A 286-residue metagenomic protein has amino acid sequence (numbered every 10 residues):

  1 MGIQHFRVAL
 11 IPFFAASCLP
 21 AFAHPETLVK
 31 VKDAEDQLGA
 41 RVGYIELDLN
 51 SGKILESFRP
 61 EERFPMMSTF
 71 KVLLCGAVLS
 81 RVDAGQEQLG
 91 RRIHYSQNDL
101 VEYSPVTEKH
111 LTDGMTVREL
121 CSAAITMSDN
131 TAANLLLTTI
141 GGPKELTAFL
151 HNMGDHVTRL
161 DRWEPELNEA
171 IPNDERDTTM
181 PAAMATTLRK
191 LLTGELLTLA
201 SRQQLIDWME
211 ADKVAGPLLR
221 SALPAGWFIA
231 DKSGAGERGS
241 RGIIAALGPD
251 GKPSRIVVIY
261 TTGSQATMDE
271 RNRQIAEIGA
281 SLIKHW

Functional and structural regions predicted by a protein language model:
M1-L10: Bacterial N-terminal signal peptides that target proteins for export
A9-A21: Bacterial N-terminal signal peptides
H24-D36, L55, T138-T139, P143-K144 (+3 more regions): Structured C-terminal helix/loop/strand segments within mature extracytoplasmic catalytic/sensor domains
E35-F64: Short, conserved catalytic-motif segment at the N-terminal edge
R41, T116, N134-T193: Mid-domain, small-residue-enriched loop/turn segments at the edges of structured enzyme/sensor domains
G52, F64-I93, V257: Active-site SXXK
S80-D99, T147, T198-S201: Short, well-structured active-site flanking segments
L100-L135, P143: Conserved catalytic neighborhood of penicillin-recognizing serine enzymes
